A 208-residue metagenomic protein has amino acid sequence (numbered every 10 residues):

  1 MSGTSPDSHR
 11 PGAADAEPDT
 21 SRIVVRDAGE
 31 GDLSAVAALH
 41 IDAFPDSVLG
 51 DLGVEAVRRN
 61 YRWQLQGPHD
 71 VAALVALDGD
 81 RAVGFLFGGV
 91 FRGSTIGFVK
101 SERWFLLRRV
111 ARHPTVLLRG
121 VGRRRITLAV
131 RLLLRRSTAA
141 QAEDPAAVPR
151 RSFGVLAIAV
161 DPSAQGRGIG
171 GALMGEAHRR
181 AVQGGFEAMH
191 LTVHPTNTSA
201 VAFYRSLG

Functional and structural regions predicted by a protein language model:
R22-A38: A short beta-loop-alpha structural element at the N-terminal edge of CoA-dependent acyl/N-acetyltransferase catalytic
A38-L52, Q64, G93-S94: Helix-loop element at the rim of GNAT/NAT acetyltransferase active sites that forms part of the acceptor-substrate
R62-V75, V90-F98, G154: A short helix-loop-beta-strand connector motif used in the catalytic cores of GNAT acetyltransferases and, in some
D70-L86, D161: Conserved beta-hairpin
S94-S152: Conserved acyl-donor/pantetheine-binding loop and adjacent beta-alpha core of acyl/acetyltransferases and related
R151-F153, A181-T192: Conserved GNAT acetyl-CoA-binding A-motif
L156-Q165, L191-V201: Conserved beta-strand-loop-alpha-helix junction that forms the acyl-donor binding cleft
A157, G166-R179, R205-S206: Conserved acetyl-CoA-binding loop-helix of GNAT-fold acetyltransferases
